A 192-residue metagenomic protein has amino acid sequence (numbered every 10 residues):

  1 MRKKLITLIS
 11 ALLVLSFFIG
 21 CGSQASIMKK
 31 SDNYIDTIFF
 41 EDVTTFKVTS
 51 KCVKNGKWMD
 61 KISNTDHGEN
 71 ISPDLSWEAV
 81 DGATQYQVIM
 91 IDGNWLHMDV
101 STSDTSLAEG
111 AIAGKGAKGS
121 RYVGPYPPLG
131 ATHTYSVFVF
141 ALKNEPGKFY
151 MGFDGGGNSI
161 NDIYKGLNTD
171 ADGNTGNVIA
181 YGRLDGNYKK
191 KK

Functional and structural regions predicted by a protein language model:
M1-K4: Positively charged n-region of N-terminal signal peptides that target proteins for export
I6-V14: Sec-dependent N-terminal signal peptides
F17-G20: C-terminal motif of bacterial Sec signal peptides marking the signal peptidase cleavage site
G22-K192: N-terminus-centered regions that define maturation/targeting leaders and the start of the first functional domain
